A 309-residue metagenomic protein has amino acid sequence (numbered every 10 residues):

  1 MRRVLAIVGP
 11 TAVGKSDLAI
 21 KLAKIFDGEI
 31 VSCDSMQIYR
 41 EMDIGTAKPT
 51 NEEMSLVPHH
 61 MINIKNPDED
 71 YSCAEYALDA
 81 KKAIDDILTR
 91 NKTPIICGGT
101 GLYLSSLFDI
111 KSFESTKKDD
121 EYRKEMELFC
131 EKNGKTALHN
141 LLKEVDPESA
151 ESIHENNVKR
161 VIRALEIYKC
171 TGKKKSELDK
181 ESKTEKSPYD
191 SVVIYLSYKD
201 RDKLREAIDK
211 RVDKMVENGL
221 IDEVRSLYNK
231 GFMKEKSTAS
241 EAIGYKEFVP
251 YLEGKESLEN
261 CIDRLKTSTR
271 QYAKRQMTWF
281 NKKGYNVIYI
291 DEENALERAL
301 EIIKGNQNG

Functional and structural regions predicted by a protein language model:
M1-G309: Phosphate/pyrophosphate-binding catalytic cores of soluble transferases and nucleic-acid-acting enzymes
